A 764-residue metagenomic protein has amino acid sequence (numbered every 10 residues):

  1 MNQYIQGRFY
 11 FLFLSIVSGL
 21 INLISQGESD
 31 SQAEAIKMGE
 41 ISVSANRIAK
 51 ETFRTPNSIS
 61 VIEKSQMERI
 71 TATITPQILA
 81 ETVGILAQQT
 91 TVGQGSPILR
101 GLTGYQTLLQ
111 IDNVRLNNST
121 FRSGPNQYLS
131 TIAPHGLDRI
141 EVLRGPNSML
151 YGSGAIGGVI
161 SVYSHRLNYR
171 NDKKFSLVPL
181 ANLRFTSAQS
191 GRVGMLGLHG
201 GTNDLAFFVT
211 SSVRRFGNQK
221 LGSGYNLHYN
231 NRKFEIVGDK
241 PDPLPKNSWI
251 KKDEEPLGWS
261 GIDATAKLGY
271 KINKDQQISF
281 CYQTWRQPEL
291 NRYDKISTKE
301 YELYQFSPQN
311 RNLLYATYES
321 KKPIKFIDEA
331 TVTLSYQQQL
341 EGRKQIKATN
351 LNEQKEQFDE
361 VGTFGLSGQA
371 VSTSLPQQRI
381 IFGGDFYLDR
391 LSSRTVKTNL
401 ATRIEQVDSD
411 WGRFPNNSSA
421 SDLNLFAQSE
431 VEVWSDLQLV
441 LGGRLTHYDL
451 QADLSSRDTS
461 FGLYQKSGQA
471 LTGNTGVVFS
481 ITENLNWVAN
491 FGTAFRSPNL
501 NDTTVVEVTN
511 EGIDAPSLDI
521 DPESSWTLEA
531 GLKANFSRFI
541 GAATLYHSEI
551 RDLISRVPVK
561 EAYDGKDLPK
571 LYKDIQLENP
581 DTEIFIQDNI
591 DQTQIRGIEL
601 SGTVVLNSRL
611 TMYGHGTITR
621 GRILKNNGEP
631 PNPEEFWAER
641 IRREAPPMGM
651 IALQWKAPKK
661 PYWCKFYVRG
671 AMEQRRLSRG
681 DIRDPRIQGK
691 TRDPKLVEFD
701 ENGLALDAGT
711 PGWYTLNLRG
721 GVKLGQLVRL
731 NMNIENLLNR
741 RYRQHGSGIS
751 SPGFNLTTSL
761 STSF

Functional and structural regions predicted by a protein language model:
T75-I78, G95-I98, Q110, Q127-S130 (+3 more regions): N-terminal periplasmic accessory domains that precede and gate Gram-negative outer-membrane beta-barrel machines
L116-P146: Short acidic/polar hinge/loop motifs at secondary-structure boundaries that mediate gating or recognition
S187-F216, Y225-P288, N310-N312, S374-Q378 (+3 more regions): Transmembrane beta-barrel wall of Gram-negative outer-membrane proteins
E255-W259, K271, D275-I327, Q338-G362 (+1 more regions): Flexible loop and strand-edge segments within Gram-negative outer membrane beta-barrel domains
G269-K271, S307, L314, A489-G492 (+4 more regions): Conserved C-terminal beta-signal and adjacent last beta-strands/turns of outer-membrane beta-barrel proteins
K271-N273, Q377-I381, D385, N416-R551 (+3 more regions): Structural signature of Gram-negative outer-membrane beta-barrels, strongest in the C-terminal barrel of TonB-dependent
D359, T363-A370, D422, S517-D521 (+4 more regions): Outer membrane beta-barrel strand-and-loop segments of large Gram-negative receptors, especially TonB-dependent
E432-L439, H447-Y448, Y546-E549, L571-K573 (+2 more regions): Gram-negative outer-membrane beta-barrel transporters
